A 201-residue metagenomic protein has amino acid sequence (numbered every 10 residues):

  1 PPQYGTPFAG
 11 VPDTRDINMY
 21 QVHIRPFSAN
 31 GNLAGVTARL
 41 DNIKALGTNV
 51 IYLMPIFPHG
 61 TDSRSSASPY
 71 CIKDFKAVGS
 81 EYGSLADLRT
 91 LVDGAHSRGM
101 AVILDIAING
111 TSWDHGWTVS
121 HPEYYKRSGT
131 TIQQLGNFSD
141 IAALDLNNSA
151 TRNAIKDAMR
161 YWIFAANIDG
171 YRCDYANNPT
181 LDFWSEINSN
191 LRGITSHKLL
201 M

Functional and structural regions predicted by a protein language model:
P1: Short, aromatic- and glycine-rich surface loops/edge beta-strands on solvent-exposed regions
G5-V50, M54-A166, E186-T195, L199: Substrate-binding/active-site clefts of carbohydrate-active enzymes
I103, G170-A176: Short catalytic-loop micro-motif centered on adjacent basic/acidic residues
L181: Glycan-recognition and catalytic cores of secretory/periplasmic carbohydrate-active enzymes
